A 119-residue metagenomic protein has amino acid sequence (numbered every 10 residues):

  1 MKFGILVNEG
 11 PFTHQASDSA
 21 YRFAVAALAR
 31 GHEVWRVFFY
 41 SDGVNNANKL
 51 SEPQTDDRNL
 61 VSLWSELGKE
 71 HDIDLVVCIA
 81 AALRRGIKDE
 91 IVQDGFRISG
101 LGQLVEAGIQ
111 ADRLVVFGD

Functional and structural regions predicted by a protein language model:
F3, V34-W35, L75, L114: Hydrophobic anchor at the start of a short beta-strand that flanks the dinucleotide cofactor-binding loop
I5-D18, V44-E52: Short, glycine-rich nucleotide/cofactor-binding loops
L6-N8, F38-Y40, F117: Short hydrophobic segments within beta-strands
S17-H32, V37: Histidine-anchored nucleotide/phosphate-binding helix
W35-S41, D74-I79: Short internal beta-strands
L50-T55, V92-D94: Short glycine-enriched, charge-decorated loop/helix-capping segments at active-site entrances that position
P53-A81: A glycine-rich helix N-cap at a beta->alpha junction
R85-V116: C-terminal structural segments of small proteins and small subunits
